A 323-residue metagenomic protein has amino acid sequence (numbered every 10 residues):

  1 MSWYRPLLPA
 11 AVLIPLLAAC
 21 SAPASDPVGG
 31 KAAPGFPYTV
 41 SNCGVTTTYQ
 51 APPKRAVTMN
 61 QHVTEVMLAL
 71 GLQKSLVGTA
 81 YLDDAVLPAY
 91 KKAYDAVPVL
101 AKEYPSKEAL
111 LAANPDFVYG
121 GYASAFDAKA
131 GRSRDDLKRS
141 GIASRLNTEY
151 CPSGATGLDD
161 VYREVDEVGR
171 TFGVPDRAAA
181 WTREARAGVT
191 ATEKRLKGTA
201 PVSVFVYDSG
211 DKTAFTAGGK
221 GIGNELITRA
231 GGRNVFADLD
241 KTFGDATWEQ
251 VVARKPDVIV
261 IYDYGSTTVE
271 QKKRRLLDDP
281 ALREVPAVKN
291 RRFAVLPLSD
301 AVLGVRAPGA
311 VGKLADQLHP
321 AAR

Functional and structural regions predicted by a protein language model:
M1-T64, R170-Y207, Q317-R323: Bacterial Sec-exported substrate-binding components of ABC uptake systems
N42-G44, P98-E108, L239-T247: Short helix-initiation/N-cap motifs at beta->coil->alpha
Q50-P53, N60, T64, K107 (+11 more regions): Extracytoplasmic/secreted envelope proteins and their assembly/folding machinery, especially bacterial periplasmic
R55-A113, F117, Y122-F126, V235: A short, structured surface patch at a secondary-structure boundary
N60, Y122-A125, E149, L239 (+1 more regions): Short secondary-structure boundary segments
D83-A85, T216-G244: Alpha-helical, coiled-coil/dimerization segments enriched in small aliphatic residues
A85, S124-R132, I142-E167, A200-I222 (+1 more regions): Extracytoplasmic ligand-binding site segments that recognize negatively charged/polar headgroups
A155-E164, R170, V258-R323: Structured C-terminal subdomain patch of bacterial secreted/periplasmic proteins
